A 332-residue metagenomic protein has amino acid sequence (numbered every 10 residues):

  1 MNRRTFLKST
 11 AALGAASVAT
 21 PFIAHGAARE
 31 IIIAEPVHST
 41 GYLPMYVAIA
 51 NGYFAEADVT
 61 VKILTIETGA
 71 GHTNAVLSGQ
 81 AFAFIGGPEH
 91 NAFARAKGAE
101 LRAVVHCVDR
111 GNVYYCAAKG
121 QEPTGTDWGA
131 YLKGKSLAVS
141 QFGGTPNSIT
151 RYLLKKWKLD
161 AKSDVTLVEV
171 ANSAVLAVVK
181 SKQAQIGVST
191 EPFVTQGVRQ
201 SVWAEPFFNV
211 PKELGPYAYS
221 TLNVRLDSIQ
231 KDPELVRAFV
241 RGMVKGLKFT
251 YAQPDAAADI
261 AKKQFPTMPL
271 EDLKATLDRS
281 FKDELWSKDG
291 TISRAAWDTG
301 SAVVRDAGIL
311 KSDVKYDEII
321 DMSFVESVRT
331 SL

Functional and structural regions predicted by a protein language model:
T5-G26: N-terminal export signals
A27-D160, T166-E169, Q183-E191, F207 (+1 more regions): Short, glycine-/small- and polar/acidic-enriched structural segments that line small-molecule recognition paths
G41, A50, G69-H72, H90 (+10 more regions): Stable alpha-helical elements in mature extracytoplasmic
E56, A130, P211-E213, K282-S293: Short, solvent-exposed loop/beta-turn-alpha elements that line the ligand-binding surface or hinge of extracytoplasmic
Q80, I85-P88, R95, V139-Q141 (+6 more regions): Sec/Tat-exported extracytoplasmic proteins
A174-F265: Pocket-lining segment of extracytoplasmic ligand-binding domains
Q230-K311: Secondary-structure end/capping motifs
S301-L332: Conserved C-terminal helix/tail region of periplasmic/extracytoplasmic solute-binding proteins
